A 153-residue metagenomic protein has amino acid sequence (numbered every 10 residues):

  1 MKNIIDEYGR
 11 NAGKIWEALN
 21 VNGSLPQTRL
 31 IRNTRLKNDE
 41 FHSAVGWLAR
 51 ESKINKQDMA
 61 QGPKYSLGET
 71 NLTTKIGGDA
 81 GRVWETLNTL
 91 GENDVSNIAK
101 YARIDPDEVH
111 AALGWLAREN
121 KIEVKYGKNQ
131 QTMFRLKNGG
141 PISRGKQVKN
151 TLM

Functional and structural regions predicted by a protein language model:
K2-A12, Q57-A80, D94, Y126-M153: Short, cationic-aromatic polyanion-contact patches
I5-N33, K75-Y101, K149-M153: Short amphipathic alpha-helical interface segments
L30, H42, M59-A60, I98 (+2 more regions): Short loop/turn and capping residues at structural boundaries
I31, A44-V45, K53-I54, W84 (+1 more regions): Catalytic cores of transferase enzymes with a strong primary signal for eukaryotic protein kinases
L36-W47, I104-W115: Short amphipathic alpha-helical interaction segments
A49-A60, A117-G127: A short, conserved structural fragment
P106-K125, R135-L136, G140: Terminal recognition/anchoring or ligand-binding modules at protein termini
